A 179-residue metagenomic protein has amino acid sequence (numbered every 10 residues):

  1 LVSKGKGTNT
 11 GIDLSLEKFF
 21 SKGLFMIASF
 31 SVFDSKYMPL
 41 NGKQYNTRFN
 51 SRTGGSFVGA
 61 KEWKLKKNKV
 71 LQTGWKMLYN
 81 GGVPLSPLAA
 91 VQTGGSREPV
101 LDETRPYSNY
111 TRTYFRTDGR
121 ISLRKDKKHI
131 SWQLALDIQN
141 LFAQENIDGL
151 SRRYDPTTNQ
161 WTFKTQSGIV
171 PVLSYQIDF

Functional and structural regions predicted by a protein language model:
L1, M38-K43, P99-Y107, D155-Q160: Extracytoplasmic loops and strand-loop junctions of Gram-negative outer membrane beta-barrel proteins
L1-G82: Gram-negative outer-membrane beta-barrel transporters
V2-S3, N9-I12, E62-K67, T93-S96 (+3 more regions): Low-complexity, flexible helical/coil segments
K4-D13, E17-F19, G23, N109-D126 (+1 more regions): Outer-membrane beta-barrel transmembrane strands
K4-T8, T47-T53, Y107-F115, T165-I169: Short sequence motifs at beta-strands and strand-loop junctions characteristic of Gram-negative outer-membrane
T10-L14, T53-G59, F115-I121, L134 (+1 more regions): Hydrophobic, lipid-facing positions within transmembrane beta-strands of outer-membrane proteins
M26, L78-E98, R116, L123-F179: C-terminal beta-signal and adjacent terminal beta-strands/loops of Gram-negative outer-membrane beta-barrel proteins
V70-Q72, T104, Y114-D118, S131-Q133: Active-site lining segments that contact anionic ligands and/or coordinate catalytic metals
